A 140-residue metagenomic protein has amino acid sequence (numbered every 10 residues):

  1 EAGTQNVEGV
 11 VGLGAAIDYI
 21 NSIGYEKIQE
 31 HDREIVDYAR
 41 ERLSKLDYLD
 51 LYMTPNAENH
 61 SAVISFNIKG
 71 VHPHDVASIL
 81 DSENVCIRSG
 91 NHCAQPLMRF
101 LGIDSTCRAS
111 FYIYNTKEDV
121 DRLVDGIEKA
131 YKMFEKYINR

Functional and structural regions predicted by a protein language model:
E1-R140: Pyridoxal 5′-phosphate
